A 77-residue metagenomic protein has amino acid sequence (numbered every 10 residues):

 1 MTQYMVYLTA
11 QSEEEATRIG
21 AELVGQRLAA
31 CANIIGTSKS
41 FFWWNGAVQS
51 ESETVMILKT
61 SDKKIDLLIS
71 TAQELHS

Functional and structural regions predicted by a protein language model:
M1-S77: Positively charged, small/polar-rich N-terminal and surface patches that mediate targeting and assembly and bind
